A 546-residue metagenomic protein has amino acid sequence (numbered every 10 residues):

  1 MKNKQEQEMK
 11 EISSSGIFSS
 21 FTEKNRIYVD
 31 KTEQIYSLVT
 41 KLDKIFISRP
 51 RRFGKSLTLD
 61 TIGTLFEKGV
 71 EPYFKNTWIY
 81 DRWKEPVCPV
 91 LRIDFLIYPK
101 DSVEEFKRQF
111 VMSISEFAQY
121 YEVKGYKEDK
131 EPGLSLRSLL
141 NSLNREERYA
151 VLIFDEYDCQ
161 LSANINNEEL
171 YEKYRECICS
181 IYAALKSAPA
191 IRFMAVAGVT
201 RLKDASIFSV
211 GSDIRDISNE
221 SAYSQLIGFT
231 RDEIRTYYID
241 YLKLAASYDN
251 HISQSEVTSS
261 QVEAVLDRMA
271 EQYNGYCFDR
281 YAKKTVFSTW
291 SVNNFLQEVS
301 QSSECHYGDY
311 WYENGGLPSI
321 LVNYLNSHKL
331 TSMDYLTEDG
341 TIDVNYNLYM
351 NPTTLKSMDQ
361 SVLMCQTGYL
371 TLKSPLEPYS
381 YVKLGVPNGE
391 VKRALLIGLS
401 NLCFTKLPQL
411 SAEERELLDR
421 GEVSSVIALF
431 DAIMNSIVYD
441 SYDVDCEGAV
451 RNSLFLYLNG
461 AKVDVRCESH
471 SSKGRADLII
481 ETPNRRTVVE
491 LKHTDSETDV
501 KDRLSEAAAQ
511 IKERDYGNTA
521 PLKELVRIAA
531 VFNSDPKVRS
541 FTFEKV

Functional and structural regions predicted by a protein language model:
K2-F66, E71-T77: Walker A/P-loop-proximal flanking segment of P-loop NTPase domains
L65-V87, K130, F208, C467-S469: Flexible phosphate/Mg2+-sensing switch loops adjacent to catalytic phosphate-binding sites
E71-Q119: P-loop NTPase motor core
L139-L143, E172-M194, E513-G517: Substrate-engagement module of ASCE P-loop NTPases
E146-Y171: Conserved P-loop NTPase "ATPase switch" module shared by AAA+ and STAND
V151-D155, S180, R192-V199: Structural recognition of the conserved hydrophobic beta-strand(s) that form the central parallel beta-sheet of P-loop
S206-S209, I217-Q297: Amphipathic alpha-helical segments of the small helical/lid subdomains adjacent to P-loop NTPase cores
I214-R215, V286-A509, E513-D515, N533 (+1 more regions): Extended alpha-helical interface modules used as scaffolds for assembling large macromolecular complexes
